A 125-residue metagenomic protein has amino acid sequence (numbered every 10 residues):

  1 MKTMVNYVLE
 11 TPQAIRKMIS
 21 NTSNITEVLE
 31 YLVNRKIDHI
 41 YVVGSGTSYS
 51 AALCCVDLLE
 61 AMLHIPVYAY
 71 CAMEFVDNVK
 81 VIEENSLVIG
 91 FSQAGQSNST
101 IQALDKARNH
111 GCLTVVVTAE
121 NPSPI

Functional and structural regions predicted by a protein language model:
M1-R35: Cofactor-/ligand-binding subdomain signature composed of acidic, glycine-rich, tryptophan-containing flexible loops
R35-I125: Glycine-rich phosphate-binding loops that contact phosphosugars or nucleotide phosphates
